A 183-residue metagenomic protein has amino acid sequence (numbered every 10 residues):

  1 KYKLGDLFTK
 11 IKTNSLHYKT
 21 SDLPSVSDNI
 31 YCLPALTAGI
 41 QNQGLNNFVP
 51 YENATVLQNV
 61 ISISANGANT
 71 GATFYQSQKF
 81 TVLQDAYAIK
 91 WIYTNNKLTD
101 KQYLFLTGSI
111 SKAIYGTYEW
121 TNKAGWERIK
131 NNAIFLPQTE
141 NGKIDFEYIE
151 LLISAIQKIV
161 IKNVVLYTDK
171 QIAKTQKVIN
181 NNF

Functional and structural regions predicted by a protein language model:
K1-N42, T139-F183: Non-catalytic DNA-recognition/assembly elements of restriction-modification systems
G5-A133: DNA target-recognition domains and sequence-specific DNA-contacting regions of bacterial/archaeal
F135-P137: A short, hydrophobic, proline-anchored segment that marks a local hinge/packing element in signaling and regulatory
